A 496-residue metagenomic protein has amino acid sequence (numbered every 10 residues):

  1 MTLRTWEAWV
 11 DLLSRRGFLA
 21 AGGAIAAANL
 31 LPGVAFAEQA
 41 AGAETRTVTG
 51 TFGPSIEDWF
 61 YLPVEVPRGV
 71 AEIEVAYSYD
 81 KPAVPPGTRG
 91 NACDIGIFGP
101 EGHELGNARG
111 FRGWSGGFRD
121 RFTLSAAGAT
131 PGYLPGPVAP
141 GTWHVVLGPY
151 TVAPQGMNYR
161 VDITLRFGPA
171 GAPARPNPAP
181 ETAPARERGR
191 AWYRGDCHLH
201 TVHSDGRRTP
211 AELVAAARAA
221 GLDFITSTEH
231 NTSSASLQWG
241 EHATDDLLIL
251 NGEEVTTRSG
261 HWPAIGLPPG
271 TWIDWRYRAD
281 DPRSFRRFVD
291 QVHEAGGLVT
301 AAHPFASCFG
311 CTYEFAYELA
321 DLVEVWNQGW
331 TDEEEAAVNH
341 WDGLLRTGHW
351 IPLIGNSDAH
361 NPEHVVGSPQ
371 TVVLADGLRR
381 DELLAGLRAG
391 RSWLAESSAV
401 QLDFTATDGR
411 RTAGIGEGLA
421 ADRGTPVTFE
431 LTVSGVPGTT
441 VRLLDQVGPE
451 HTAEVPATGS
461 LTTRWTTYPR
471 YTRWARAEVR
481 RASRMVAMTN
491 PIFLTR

Functional and structural regions predicted by a protein language model:
M1-L13, A26-A28: N-terminal secretory signal peptides
S14-A24: N-terminal export leaders
A37-P82, F167, P184-R186: Solvent-exposed, flexible loop/coil segments flanking beta-strands in beta-rich domains
E44-P54, K81-T130, P449: Surface-exposed beta-strand/loop patches in noncatalytic accessory domains and peripheral targeting/linker segments
A71-I73, P135-P154, T472-W474: Noncatalytic modules at the cell exterior or secretory-pathway interfaces, chiefly beta-strand-rich lectin/adhesion
A153-T164: Edge beta-strands of jelly-roll/beta-sandwich modules across compartments, strongly enriched in secreted/luminal
G168-A170, A359-R496: C-terminal functional module detector
A179-L319, E324-W341, T347, I354-E363 (+1 more regions): A metal-dependent hydrolase metal-coordination microenvironment
